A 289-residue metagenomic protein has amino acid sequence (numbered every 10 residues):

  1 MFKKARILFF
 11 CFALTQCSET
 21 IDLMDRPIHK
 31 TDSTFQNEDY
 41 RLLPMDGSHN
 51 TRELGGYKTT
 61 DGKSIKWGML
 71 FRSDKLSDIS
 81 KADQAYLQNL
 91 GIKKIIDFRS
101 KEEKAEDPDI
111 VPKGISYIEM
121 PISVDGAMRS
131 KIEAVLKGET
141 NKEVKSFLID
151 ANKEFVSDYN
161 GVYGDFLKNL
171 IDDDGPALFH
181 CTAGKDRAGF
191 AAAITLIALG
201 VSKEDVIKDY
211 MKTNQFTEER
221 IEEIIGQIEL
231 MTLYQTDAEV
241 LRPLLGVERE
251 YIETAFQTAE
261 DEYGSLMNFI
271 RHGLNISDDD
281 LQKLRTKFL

Functional and structural regions predicted by a protein language model:
M1-F2, D22: General helical secondary-structure elements
F2-K3, T15: Generic cytosolic/nucleocytoplasmic N-terminal low-complexity/intrinsically disordered segments
K3-F9: Sec-dependent signal peptide recognition, specifically the positively charged N-region followed immediately by
F10-S18: Hydrophobic h-region of N-terminal signal peptides that target proteins for export in Gram-negative bacteria
C17-A177, A191-L289: Cys-dependent protein tyrosine phosphatase-like superfamily
H180: Catalytic nucleophile loop of clan PA
A183, R187-A188: Ser/Thr-glycine-rich phosphate-binding loops at phosphate-binding pockets of nucleotides, nucleotide cofactors
